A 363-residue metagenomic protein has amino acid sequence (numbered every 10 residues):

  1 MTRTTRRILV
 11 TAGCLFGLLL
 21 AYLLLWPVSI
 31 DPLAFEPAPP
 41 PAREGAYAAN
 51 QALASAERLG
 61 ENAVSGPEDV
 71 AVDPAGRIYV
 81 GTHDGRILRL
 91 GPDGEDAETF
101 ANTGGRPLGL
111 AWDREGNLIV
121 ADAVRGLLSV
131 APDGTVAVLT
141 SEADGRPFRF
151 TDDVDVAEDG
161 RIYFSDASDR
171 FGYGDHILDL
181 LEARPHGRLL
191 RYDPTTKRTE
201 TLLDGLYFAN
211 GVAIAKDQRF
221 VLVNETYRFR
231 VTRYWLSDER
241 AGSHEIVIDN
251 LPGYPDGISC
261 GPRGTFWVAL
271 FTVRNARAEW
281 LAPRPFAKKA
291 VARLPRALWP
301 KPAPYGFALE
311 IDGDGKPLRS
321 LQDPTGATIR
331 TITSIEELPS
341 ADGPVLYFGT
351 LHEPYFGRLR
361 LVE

Functional and structural regions predicted by a protein language model:
T2-E363: Sequence-structural signature of mature extracellular/luminal beta-sheet repeat domains, prominently beta-propellers
